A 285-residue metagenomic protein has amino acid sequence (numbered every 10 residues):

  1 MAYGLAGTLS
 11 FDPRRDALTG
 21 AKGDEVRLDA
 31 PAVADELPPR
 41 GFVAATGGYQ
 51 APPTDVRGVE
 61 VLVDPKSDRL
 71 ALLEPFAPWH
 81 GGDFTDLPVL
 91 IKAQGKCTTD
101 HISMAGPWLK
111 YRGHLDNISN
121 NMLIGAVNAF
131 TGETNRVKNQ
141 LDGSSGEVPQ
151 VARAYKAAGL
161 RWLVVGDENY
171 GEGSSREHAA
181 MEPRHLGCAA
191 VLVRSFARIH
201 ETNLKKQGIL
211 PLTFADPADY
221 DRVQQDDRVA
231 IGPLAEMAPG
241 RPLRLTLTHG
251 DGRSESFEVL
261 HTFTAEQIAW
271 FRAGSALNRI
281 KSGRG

Functional and structural regions predicted by a protein language model:
A2-G285: Fe-S-dependent hydro-lyases/dehydratases of central metabolism
